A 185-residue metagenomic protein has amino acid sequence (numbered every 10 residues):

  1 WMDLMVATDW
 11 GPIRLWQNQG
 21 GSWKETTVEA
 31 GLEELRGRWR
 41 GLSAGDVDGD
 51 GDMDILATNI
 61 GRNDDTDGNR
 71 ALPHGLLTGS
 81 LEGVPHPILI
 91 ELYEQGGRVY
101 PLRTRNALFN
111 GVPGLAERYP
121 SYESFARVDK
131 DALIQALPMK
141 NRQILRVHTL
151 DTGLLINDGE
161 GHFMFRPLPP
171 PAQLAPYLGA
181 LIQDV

Functional and structural regions predicted by a protein language model:
W1-V185: Acidic, glycine/proline-rich Ca2+-coordinating loop motifs
